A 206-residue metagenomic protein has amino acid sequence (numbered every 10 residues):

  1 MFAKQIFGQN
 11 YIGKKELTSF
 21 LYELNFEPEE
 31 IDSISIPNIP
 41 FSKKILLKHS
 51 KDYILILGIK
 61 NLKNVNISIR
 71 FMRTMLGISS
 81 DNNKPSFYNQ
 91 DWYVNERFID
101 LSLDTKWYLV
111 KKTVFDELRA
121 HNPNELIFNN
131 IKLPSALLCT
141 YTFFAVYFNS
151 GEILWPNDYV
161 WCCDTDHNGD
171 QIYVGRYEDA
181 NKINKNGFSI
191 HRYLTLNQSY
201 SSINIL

Functional and structural regions predicted by a protein language model:
M1-K132, L138-L206: A binding-site-centric feature that preferentially detects glycan-recognition modules on secreted/surface proteins
